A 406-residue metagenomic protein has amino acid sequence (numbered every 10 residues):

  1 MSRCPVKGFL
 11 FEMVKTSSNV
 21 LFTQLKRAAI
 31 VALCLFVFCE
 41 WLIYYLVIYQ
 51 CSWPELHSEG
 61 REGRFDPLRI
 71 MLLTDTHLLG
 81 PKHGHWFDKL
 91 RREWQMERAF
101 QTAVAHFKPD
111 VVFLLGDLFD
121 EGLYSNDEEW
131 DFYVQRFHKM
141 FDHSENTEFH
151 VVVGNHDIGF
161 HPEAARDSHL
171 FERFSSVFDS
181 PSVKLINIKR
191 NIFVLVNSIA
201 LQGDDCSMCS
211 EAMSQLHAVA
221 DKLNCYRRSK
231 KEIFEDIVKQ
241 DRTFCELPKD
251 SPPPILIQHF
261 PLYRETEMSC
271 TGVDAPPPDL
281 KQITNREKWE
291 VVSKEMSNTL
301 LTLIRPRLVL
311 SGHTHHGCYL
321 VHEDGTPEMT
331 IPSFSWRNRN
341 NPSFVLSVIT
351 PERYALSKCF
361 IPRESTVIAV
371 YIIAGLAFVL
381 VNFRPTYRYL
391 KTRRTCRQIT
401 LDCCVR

Functional and structural regions predicted by a protein language model:
S2-C4, F9-F11, L21-A28, A32-H57 (+5 more regions): Binuclear metal-dependent phosphoesterase catalytic core
S2-D131, R136: N-terminal active-site segment of His-dependent metallophosphoesterases
E40, D66-L68, K108-D110, S144-F149 (+3 more regions): Loop/turn elements at helix/coil->beta-strand transitions in domains of secreted/extracellular proteins
Q50-G60, L123-K249, D279-T284, T302 (+3 more regions): Extended active-site neighborhood of metal-dependent phosphoesterases/phosphodiesterases
P67-H83, R190-D204, P254-H259, L308 (+2 more regions): Active-site-proximal beta-strand elements of phosphoester/diester hydrolases
L72-T74, V112-D117, E148-N155, V196-N197 (+4 more regions): Active-site neighborhood of phospho(di)ester-bond hydrolases with catalytic His/Asp-centered motifs
T76-L79, L118-E121, N155-G159, I199-G203 (+3 more regions): Solvent-exposed loop/turn segments at secondary-structure junctions within structured extracellular/periplasmic domains
K249-E267: Short acidic, glycine-rich surface-loop motifs adjacent to enzyme active sites
